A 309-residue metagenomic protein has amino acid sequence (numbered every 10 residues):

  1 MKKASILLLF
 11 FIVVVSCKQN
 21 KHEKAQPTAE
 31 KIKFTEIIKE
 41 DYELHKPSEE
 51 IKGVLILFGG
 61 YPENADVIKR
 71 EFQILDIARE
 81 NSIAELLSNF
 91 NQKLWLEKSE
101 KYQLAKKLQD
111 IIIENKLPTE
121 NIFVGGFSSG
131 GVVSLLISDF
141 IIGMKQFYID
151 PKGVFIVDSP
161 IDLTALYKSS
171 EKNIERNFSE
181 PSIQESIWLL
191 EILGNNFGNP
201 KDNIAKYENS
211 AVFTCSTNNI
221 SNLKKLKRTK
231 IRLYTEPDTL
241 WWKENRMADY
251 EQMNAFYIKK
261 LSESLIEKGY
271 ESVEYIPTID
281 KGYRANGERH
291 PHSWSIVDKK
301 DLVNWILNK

Functional and structural regions predicted by a protein language model:
C17-G53: A domain-start/cap signature at the N-terminus of enzymes
K39-I51, Q109, N115-K116, N219-S221: Short beta-strand-to-loop junctions in surface cap/lid or active-site-entrance loops
I51-Y61: Short beta-strand element of the alpha/beta-hydrolase
P62, E171-L223: Mobile cap/lid helix-loop segments that gate and shape the active-site cleft of serine hydrolases
V67-L86: Short amphipathic alpha-helix adjacent to the substrate-entry channel of hydrolases
W95-K116, L136: Alpha/beta-hydrolase active-site loop
L96-E97, T229-K243, A255-K309: C-terminal catalytic histidine-bearing segment of alpha/beta-hydrolase fold enzymes
I113-E114, E120-F178: Primarily recognizes the serine-hydrolase "nucleophile elbow" in alpha/beta-hydrolase and SGNH/GDSL folds
